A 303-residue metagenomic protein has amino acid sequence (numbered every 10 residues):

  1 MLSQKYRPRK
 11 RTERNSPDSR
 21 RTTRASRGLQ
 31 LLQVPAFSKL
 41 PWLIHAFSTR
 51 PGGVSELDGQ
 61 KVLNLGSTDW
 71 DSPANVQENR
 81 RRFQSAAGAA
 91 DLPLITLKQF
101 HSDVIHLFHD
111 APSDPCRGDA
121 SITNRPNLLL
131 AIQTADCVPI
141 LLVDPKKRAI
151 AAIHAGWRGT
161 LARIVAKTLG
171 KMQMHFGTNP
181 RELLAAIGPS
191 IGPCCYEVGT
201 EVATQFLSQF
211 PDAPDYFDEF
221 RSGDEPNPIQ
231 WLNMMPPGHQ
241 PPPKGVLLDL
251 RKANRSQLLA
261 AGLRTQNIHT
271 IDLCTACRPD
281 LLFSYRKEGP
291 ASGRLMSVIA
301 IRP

Functional and structural regions predicted by a protein language model:
M1-P303: Active-site microenvironment for binding and transforming phosphate-containing groups
